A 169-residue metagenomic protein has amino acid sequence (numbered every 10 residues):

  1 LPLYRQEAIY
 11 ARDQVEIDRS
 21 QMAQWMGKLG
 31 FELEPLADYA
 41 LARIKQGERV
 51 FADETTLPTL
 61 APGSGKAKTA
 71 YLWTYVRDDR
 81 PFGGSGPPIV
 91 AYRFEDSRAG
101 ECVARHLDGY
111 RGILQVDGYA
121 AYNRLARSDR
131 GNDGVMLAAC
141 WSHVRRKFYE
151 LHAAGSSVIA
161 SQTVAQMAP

Functional and structural regions predicted by a protein language model:
L1-P169: Catalytic center-proximal scaffold of phosphoryl-transfer enzymes
